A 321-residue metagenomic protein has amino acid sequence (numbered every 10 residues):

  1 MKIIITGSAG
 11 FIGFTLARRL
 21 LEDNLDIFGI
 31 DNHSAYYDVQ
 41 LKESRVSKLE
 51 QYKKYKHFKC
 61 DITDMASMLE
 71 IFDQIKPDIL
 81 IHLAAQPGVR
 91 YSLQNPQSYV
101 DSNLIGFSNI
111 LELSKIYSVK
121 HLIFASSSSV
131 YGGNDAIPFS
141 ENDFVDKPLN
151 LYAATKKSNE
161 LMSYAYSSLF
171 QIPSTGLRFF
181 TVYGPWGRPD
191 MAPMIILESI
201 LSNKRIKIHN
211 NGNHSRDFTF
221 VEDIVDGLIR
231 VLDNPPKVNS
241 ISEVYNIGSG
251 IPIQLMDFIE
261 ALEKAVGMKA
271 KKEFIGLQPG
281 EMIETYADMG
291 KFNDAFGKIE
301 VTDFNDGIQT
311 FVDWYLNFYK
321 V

Functional and structural regions predicted by a protein language model:
M1-V182, W314, F318-V321: N-terminal Rossmann-like NAD(P)+-binding domain of SDR-like oxidoreductases, especially those catalyzing
T15, Q40-L41, E70, Y91-Q94 (+5 more regions): Generic recognition of short, well-ordered alpha-helical segments
R19, I200-V321: C-terminal substrate-binding subdomain of Rossmann-fold SDR/epimerase-dehydratase oxidoreductases
D38, P185, S249: Short, conserved catalytic or interaction motifs in soluble domains
T63, P87, G187, I253-Q254 (+1 more regions): Short alpha-helical
G133-D135, P185-G187, M191, K291: Short beta-loop-alpha junction of Rossmann-like oxidoreductase domains
S158, M162, Y166, I196 (+2 more regions): Hydrophobic alpha-helix immediately C-terminal to the catalytic Tyr-X-X-X-Lys motif of short-chain
